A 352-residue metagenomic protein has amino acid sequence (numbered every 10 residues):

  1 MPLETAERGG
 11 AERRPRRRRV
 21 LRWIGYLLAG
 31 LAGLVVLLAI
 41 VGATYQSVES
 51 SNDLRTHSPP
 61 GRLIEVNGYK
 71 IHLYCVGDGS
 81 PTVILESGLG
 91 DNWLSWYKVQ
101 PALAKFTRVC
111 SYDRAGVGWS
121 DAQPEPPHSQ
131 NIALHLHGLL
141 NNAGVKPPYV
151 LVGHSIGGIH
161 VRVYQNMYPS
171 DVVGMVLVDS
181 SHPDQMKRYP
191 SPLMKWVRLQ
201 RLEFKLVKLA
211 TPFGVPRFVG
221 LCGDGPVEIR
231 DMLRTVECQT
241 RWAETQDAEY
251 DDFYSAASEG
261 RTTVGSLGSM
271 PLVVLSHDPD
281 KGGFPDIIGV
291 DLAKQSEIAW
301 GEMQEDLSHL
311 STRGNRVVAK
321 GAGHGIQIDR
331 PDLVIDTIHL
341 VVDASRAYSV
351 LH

Functional and structural regions predicted by a protein language model:
P2-P81, K105-T107, P126, D224 (+4 more regions): Alpha/beta-hydrolase fold catalytic core
Y69-W119: Conserved HGGG/HGGXW glycine-rich cap/lid loop of the alpha/beta-hydrolase fold
Y74-V76, R114-V152, Y168: Active-site loop/oxyanion-hole signature of alpha/beta-hydrolase fold enzymes
L85-E86, Y112-R114, V178, S276 (+1 more regions): Alpha/beta-hydrolase
K146-Y189: Conserved hydrolase catalytic core segment
V176-K208: Flexible "cap/lid" loop of the alpha/beta hydrolase fold
G225-V318: Conserved serine/cysteine hydrolase catalytic core
L310-H352: Catalytic active-site module of serine/aspartate enzymes centered on a nucleophile-bearing elbow/loop
